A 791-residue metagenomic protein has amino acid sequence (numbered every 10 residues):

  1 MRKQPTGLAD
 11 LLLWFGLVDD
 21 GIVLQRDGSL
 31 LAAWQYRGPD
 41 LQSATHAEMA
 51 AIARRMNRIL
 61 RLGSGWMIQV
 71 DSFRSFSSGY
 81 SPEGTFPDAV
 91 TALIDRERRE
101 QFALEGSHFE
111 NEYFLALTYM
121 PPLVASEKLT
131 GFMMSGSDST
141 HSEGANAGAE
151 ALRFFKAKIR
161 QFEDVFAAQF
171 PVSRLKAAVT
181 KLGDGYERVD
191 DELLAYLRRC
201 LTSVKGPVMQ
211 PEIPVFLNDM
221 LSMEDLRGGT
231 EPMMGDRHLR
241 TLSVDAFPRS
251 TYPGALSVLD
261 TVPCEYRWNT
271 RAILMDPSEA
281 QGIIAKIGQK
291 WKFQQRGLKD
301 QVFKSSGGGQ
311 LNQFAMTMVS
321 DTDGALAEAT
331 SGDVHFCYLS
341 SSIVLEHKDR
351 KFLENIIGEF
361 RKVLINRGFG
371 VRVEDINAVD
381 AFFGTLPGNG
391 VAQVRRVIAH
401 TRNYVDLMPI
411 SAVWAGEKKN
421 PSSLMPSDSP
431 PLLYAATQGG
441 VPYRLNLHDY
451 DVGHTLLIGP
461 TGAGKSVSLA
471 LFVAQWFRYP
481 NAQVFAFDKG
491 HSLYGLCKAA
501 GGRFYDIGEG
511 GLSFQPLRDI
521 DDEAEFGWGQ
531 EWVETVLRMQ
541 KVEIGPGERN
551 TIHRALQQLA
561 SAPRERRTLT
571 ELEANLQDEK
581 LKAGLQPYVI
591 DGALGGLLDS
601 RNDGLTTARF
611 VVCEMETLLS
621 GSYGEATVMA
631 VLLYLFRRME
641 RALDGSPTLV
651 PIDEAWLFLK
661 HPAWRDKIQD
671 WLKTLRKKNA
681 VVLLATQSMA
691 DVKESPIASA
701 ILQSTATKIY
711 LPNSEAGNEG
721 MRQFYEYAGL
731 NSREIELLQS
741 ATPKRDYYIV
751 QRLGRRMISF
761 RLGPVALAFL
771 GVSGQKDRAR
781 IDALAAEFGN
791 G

Functional and structural regions predicted by a protein language model:
M1-A412: Extended, folded cores of ATP/NTP-driven motor/assembly subunits in large transport and secretion machines
G38-L41, R74-F76, P121-L123, G490-S492 (+9 more regions): Conserved nucleotide-binding/hydrolysis micro-motifs of P-loop NTPases
P39, H46-L62, I283-K286, F369-G370 (+8 more regions): P-loop NTPase motor domains
S64-G65, N111, N481-A482, G501-G502 (+3 more regions): Short glycine-/polar-rich loops that comprise or flank the Walker A/P-loop and associated switch/sensor motifs
F102-L104, L447, T455, F526-E573 (+3 more regions): P-loop NTPase motor core of the ASCE superfamily
D449, T461: The conserved Walker
T455-L456, F485: Short hydrophobic/aromatic beta-strand immediately N-terminal to the Walker A/P-loop
A463-P516: Walker A/P-loop NTP-binding active-site region of P-loop NTPases, recognizing the glycine-rich GxxxxGKT/S
